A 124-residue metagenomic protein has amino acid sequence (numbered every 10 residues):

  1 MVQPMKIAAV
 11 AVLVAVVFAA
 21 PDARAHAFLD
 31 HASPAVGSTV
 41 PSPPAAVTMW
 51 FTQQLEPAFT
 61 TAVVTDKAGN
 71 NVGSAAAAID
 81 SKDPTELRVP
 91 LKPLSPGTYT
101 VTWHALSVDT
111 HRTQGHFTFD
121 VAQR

Functional and structural regions predicted by a protein language model:
A8-F18: Bacterial N-terminal signal peptides
A20-A25: Sec/Tat signal peptide C-region and signal peptidase I cleavage site
S38-P43: Short, solvent-exposed loop/linker segments at the N-terminal edge of repeated beta-sheet extracellular domains
A46-Q53, T110-R124: Extended, polar beta-sheet/loop recognition surfaces of beta-rich domains that mediate binding to diverse ligands
V47-M49, Q53-A75: Short, surface-exposed alpha-helix to beta-strand junction/turn motifs within ectodomains of secreted and cell-envelope
T85-V89: Short strand-edge motifs at loop-to-beta-strand transitions and within beta-strands of extracellular beta-rich domains
L91-P93: Short, flexible loop/turn segments at beta-strand junctions in immunoglobulin-like and fibronectin type III
S95-H104: A glycine-anchored, Pro-Gly-centered beta-turn/N-cap motif
